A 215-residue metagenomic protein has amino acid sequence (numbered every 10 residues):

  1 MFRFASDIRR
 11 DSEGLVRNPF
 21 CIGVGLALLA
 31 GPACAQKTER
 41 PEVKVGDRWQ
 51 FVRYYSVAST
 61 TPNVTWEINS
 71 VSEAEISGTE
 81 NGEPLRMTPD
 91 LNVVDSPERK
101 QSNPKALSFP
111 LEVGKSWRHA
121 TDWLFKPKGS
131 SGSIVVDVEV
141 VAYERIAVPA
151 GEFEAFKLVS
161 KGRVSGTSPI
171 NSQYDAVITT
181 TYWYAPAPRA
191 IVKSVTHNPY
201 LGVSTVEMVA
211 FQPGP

Functional and structural regions predicted by a protein language model:
F4-I22: Bacterial N-terminal signal peptides that target proteins for export
V24-L28: Hydrophobic helical h-region of N-terminal Sec-dependent signal peptides in bacterial secretory/periplasmic proteins
A30-P32: N-terminal signal peptide c-region/cleavage motif recognized by signal peptidases
Q36-N103, H119-P215: Acidic, serine/threonine-rich low-complexity disordered tracts
